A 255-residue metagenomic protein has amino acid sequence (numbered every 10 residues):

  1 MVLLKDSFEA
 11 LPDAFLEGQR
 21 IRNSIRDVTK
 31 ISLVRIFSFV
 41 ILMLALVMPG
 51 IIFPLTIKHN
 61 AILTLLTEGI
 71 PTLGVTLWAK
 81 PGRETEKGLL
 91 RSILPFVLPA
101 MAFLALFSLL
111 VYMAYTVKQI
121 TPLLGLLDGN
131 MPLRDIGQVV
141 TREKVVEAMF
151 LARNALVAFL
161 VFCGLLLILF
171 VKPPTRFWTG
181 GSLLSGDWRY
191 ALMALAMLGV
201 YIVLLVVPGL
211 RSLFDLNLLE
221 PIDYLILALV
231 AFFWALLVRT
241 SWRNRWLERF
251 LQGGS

Functional and structural regions predicted by a protein language model:
M1-R176: Membrane-embedded transport module
P81-G82, F170-G180, V206-F214, R243: Juxtamembrane/interfacial segments flanking transmembrane helices
L89, I93, V97, R176-L198: C-terminal membrane-solvent junction of multi-pass transporters and transport-like membrane proteins
F103-Y115, A196-S212: Hydrophobic alpha-helical transmembrane segments in multi-pass integral membrane proteins
K144-A152, L184, L216-I222: Interfacial loop-to-helix junctions that mark the boundaries of transmembrane helices in multi-pass membrane
G164-L169, F233-R243: Alpha-helical transmembrane segments
P173, R239-G253: Membrane-interface capping segments at transmembrane-helix boundaries
L218-W234: Membrane-interface transmembrane-helix boundary segments in multi-pass integral membrane proteins
